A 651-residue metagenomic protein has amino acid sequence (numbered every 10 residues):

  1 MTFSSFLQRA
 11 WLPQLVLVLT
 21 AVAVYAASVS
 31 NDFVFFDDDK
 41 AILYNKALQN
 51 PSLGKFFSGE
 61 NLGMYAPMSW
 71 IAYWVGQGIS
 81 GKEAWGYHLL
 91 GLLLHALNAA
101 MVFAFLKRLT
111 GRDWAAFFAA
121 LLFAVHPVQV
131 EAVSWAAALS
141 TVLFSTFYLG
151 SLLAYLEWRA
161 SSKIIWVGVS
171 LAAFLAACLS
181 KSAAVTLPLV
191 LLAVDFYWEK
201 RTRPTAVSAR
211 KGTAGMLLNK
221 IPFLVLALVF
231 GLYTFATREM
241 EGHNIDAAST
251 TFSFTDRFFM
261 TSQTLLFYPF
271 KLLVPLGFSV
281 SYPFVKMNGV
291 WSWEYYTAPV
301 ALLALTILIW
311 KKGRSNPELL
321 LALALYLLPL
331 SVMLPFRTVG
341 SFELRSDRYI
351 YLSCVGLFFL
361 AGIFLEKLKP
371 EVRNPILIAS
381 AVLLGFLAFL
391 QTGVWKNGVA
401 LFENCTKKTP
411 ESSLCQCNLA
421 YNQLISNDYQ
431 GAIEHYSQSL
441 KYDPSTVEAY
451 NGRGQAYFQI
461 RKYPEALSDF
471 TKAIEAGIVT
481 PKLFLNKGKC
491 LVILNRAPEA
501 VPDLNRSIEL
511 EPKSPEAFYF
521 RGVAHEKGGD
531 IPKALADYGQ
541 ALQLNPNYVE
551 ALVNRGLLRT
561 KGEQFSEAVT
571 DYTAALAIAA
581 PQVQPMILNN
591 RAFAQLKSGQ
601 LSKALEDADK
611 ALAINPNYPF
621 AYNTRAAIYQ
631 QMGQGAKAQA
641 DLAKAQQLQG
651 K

Functional and structural regions predicted by a protein language model:
M1-R461, E475, V479-K482, N486 (+3 more regions): Polytopic membrane enzymes that build or remodel cell-surface glycoconjugates and lipids
C405, Q438-S439, K472-A473, R506-S507 (+4 more regions): Canonical positions in the second alpha-helix
K408, Y442, A476, L510 (+4 more regions): Structural marker of alpha-solenoid helical repeat scaffolds
S412, T446, T480, S514 (+3 more regions): Residue-level recognition of tetratricopeptide repeat
Q416-Q423, H435, A449-I460, D469 (+12 more regions): TPR/Sel1-like alpha-solenoid repeat signature
N623-K651: Terminal, low-structured helical/coil segments at or just beyond the last alpha-helical repeat
